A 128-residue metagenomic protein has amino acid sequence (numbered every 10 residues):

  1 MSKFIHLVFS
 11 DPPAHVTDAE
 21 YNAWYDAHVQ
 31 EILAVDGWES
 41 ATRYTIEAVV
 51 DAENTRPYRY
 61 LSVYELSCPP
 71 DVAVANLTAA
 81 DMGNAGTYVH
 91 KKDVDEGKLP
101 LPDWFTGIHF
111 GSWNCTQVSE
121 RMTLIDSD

Functional and structural regions predicted by a protein language model:
M1-D128: Macromolecular interaction modules
